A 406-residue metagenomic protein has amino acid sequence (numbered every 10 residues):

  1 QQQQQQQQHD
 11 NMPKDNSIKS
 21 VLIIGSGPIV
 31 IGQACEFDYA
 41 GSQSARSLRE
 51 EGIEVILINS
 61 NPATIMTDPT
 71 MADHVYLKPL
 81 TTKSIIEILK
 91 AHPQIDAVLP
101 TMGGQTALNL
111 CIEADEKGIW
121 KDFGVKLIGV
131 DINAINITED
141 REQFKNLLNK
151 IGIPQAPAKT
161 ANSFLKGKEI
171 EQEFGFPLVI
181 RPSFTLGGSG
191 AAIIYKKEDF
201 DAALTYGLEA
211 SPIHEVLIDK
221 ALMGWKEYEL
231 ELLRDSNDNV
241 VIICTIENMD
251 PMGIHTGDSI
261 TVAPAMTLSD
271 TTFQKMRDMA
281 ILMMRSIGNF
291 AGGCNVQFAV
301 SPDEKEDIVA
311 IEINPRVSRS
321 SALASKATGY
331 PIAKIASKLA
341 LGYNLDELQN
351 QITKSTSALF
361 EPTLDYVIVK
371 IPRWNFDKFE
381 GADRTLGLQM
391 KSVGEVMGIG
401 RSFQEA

Functional and structural regions predicted by a protein language model:
Q1, H9-P13, K19, D38 (+9 more regions): ATP-dependent carboxylate activation and anion-phosphoryl transfer catalytic cores that bind Mg-ATP to form
V30-Y39, A45-H74, K78, P93-E139 (+1 more regions): A short, GP-enriched loop/loop-strand-helix hinge that lies immediately N-terminal to, or at the N-terminal rim
Q43, S84-E87, Q143, K166: Well-ordered alpha-helical segments embedded in enzymatic catalytic cores
S84-P93, E169-E173: Short amphipathic alpha-helix with an adjacent loop that forms part of the alpha/beta core around
D122-A191: A conserved helix-loop-beta module that forms one wall/lid of the active-site cleft in ATP-utilizing catalytic domains
